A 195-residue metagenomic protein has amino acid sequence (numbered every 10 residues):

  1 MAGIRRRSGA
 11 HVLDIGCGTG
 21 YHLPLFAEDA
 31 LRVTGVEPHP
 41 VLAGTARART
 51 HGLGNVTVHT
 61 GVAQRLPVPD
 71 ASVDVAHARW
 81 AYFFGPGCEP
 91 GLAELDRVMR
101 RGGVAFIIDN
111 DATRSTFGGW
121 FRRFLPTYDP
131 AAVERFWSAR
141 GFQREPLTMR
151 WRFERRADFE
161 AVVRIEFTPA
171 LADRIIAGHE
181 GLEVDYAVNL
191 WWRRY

Functional and structural regions predicted by a protein language model:
M1-A10: Conserved alpha-helix/loop element of class I SAM-dependent methyltransferases that forms part of the SAM/SAH-binding
L13, G18-R65: Class I SAM-dependent methyltransferase SAM/SAH-binding core
T19, S138, Q143-Y195: Conserved Class I S-adenosyl-L-methionine
Q64-A76: A short acidic, Gly/Pro-enriched loop at the edge of an enzyme's catalytic core that lines a small-molecule cofactor
V68, P126-T148: Active-site capping/gating segments
D74-C88: A short SAM/SAH-binding and catalytic strip from SAM-dependent methyltransferases
E89-R101: A short glycine-rich, Lys/Arg-flanked "PGG" loop and its adjoining helix->strand segment in the class I
V104-R135: Conserved class I S-adenosyl-L-methionine
